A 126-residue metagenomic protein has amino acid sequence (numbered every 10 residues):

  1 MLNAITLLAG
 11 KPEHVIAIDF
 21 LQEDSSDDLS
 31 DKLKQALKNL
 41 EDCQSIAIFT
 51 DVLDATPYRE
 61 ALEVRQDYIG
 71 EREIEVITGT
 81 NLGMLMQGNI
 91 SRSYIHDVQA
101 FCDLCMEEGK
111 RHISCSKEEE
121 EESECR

Functional and structural regions predicted by a protein language model:
M1-R126: N-terminal loops that bind phosphate or other acidic moieties and the adjacent beta-alpha structural core
